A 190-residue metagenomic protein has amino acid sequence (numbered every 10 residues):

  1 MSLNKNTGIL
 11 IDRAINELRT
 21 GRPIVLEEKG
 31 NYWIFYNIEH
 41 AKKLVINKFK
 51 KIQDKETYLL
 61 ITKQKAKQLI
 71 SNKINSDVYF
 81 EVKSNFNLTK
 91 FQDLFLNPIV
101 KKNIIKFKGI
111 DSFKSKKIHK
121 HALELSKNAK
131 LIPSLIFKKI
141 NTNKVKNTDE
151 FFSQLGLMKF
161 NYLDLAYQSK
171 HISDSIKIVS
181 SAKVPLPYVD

Functional and structural regions predicted by a protein language model:
M1-D190: Catalytic domains of riboflavin
